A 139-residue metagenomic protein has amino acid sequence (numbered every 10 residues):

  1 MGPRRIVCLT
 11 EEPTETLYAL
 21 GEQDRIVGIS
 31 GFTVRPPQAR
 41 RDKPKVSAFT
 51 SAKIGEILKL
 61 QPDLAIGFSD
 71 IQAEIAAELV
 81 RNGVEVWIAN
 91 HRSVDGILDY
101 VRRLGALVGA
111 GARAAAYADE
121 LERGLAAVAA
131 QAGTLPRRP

Functional and structural regions predicted by a protein language model:
M1-P139: N-terminal ligand-binding lobe of clamshell/alpha-beta domains
